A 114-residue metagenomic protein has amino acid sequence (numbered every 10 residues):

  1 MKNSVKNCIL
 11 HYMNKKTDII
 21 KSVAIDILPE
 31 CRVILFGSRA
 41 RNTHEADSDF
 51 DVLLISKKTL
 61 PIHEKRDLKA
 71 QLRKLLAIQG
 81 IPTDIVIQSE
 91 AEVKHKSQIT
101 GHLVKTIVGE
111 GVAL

Functional and structural regions predicted by a protein language model:
M1-R32, A40-E45, K57-L114: Catalytic core of pol beta-like nucleotidyltransferases
A46-F50: The conserved glycine-aromatic submotif of the RRM
D51-I55: Short beta-strand->loop micro-motif that forms the acidic, two-metal-ion catalytic signature in nucleotide-processing
